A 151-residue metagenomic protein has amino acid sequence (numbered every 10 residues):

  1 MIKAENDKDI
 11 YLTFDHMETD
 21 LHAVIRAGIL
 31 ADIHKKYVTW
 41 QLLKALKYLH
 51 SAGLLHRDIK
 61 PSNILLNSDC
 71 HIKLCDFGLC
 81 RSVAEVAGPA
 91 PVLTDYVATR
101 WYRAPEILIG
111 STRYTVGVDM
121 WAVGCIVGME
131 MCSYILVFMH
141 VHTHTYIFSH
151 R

Functional and structural regions predicted by a protein language model:
M1-K8: Short beta-strand micro-motifs within the conserved protein kinase catalytic domain, predominantly in the N-lobe
K8-D20: Conserved short submotifs of the Hanks-type protein kinase catalytic core that shape the nucleotide-binding pocket
V38-T39: Activation segment signature within eukaryotic-like protein kinase domains
H50-N67: Catalytic-loop of the protein kinase fold
K73-D76: Pre-DFG segment of protein kinase catalytic domains
V92-I107: Conserved activation segment of eukaryotic-like protein kinases, specifically the C-terminal portion of the activation
I107-V118: Conserved end of the kinase activation segment
